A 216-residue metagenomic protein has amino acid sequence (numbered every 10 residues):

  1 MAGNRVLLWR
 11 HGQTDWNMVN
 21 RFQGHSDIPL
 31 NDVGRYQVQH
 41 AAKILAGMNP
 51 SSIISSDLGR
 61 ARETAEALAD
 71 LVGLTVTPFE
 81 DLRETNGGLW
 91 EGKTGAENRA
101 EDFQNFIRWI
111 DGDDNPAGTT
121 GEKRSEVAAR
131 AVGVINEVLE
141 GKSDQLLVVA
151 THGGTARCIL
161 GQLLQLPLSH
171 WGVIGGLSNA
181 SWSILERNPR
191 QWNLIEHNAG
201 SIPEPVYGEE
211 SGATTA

Functional and structural regions predicted by a protein language model:
M1-N4, L74, T85-E97, E140-L146 (+1 more regions): Acidic, low-complexity terminal tails and accessory targeting/binding regions of phosphate-metabolizing enzymes
A2-L7, S52: Extreme N-terminal starter segment of soluble prokaryotic enzymes
H11, H152: Short, conserved phosphate/pyrophosphate- and ester-handling motifs at nucleotide-, phospho-/glycolipid
Q13-L74: Active-site-proximal alpha-helix that buttresses catalytic centers in soluble enzyme cores
N31, R35, L58, R99 (+2 more regions): Amphipathic, non-transmembrane alpha-helical scaffold segments
S55-S56, A129, A150-T151: Short beta-strand scaffold positions
Q104-E126: Short glycine/proline- and acidic residue-enriched helix-loop micro-motifs that form flexible lids or anion-recognition
G153-R157, N193: GST superfamily/GST-like fold recognition
